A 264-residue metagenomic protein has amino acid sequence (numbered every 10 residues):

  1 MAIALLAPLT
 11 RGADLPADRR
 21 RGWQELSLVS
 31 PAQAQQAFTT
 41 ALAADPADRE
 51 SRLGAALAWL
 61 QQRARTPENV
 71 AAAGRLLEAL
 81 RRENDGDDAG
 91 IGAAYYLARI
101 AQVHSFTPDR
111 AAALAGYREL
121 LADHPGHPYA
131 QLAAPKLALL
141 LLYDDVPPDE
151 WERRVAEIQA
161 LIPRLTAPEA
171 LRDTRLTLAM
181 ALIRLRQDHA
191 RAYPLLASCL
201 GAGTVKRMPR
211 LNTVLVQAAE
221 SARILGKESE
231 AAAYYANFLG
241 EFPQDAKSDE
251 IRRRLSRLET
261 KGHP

Functional and structural regions predicted by a protein language model:
A2, L6-A64, E68-A71, D88 (+1 more regions): N-terminal leader/linker segments that initiate helical-solenoid repeat arrays
D18, R52, A56-W59, A94-L97 (+5 more regions): TPR repeat positional signature
W23, L57, Q61, R99-Q102 (+5 more regions): Residue-level recognition of tetratricopeptide repeat
L28, Q62, P67, H104-T107 (+5 more regions): Structural motif corresponding to the intra-repeat A-B loop/turn of tetratricopeptide repeats
A41-S51, L80-I91, F106-T107, L121-L132 (+4 more regions): Short solvent-exposed coil/turn linkers within tandem alpha-helical repeat scaffolds
L114-D123, P135-A138, E228-A246, R253-S256: TPR/TPR-like (Sel1-like) alpha-helical repeat modules
